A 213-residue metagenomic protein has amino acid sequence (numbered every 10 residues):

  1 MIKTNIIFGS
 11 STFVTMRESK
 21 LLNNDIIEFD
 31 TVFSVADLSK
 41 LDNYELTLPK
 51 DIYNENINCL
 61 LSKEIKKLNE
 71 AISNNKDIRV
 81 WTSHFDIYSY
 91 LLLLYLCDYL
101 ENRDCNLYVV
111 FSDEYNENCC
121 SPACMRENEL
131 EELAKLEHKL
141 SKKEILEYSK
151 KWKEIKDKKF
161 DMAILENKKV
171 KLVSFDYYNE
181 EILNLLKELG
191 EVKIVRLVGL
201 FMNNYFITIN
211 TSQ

Functional and structural regions predicted by a protein language model:
M1-I2, N23, S73-D77, D104-N106: A general structural motif
M1-I57: A structured, charge-rich N-terminal accessory region that forms the first stable segment of a protein and links
I26-V35, C105-E117, Q213: A generic structural motif
N54-L93: Long, hydrophobic/aromatic-enriched structural stretches that serve as scaffold segments
I72, T82-L140: Eukaryotic partner-binding/assembly regions in large regulatory complexes
P122-R196: A conserved mid-domain beta-alpha-beta active-site/ligand-binding segment of alpha/beta enzyme cores
V192, S212-Q213: Long, charge-rich, low-complexity alpha-helical segments
R196-T211: Short helix-coil junctions and helix-kink-helix linkers
